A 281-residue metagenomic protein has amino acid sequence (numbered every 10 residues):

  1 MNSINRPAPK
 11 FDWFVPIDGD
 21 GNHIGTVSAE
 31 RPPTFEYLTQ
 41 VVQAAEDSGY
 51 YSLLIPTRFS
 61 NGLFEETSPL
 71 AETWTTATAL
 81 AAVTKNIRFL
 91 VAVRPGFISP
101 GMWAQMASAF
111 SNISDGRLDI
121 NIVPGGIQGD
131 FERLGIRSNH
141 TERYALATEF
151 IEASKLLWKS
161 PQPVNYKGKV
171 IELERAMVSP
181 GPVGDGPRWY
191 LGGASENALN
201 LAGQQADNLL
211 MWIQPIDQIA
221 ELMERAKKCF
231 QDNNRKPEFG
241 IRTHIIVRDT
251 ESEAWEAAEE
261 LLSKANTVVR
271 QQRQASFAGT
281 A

Functional and structural regions predicted by a protein language model:
M1-V83, D185-P187: N-terminal beta1-alpha1-beta2 module of alpha/beta enzyme domains
N2-I17, Q43-D47, H140-P182, Q214-A281: An alpha-helical appendage that flanks or caps ligand/catalytic pockets
P9-V15, L53-I55, R88-V93, L118-I122 (+3 more regions): Hydrophobic faces of well-ordered beta-strands that scaffold small-molecule active sites in alpha/beta enzyme cores
P16-D18, R58, R94-G96, V123-I127 (+4 more regions): Active-site beta-loop-alpha junctions enriched in small/polar residues
G21-E36, A92-G101, R137, P182-A194 (+1 more regions): Active-site mouth loops of central-metabolism enzymes
P32-A45, W103-M106, L191-L201: Short, acidic/polar
A45, G49, L80, F110 (+6 more regions): Conserved, mostly hydrophobic/aromatic
G101-D115, D119: Active-site-proximal alpha-helical scaffold in enzymes
